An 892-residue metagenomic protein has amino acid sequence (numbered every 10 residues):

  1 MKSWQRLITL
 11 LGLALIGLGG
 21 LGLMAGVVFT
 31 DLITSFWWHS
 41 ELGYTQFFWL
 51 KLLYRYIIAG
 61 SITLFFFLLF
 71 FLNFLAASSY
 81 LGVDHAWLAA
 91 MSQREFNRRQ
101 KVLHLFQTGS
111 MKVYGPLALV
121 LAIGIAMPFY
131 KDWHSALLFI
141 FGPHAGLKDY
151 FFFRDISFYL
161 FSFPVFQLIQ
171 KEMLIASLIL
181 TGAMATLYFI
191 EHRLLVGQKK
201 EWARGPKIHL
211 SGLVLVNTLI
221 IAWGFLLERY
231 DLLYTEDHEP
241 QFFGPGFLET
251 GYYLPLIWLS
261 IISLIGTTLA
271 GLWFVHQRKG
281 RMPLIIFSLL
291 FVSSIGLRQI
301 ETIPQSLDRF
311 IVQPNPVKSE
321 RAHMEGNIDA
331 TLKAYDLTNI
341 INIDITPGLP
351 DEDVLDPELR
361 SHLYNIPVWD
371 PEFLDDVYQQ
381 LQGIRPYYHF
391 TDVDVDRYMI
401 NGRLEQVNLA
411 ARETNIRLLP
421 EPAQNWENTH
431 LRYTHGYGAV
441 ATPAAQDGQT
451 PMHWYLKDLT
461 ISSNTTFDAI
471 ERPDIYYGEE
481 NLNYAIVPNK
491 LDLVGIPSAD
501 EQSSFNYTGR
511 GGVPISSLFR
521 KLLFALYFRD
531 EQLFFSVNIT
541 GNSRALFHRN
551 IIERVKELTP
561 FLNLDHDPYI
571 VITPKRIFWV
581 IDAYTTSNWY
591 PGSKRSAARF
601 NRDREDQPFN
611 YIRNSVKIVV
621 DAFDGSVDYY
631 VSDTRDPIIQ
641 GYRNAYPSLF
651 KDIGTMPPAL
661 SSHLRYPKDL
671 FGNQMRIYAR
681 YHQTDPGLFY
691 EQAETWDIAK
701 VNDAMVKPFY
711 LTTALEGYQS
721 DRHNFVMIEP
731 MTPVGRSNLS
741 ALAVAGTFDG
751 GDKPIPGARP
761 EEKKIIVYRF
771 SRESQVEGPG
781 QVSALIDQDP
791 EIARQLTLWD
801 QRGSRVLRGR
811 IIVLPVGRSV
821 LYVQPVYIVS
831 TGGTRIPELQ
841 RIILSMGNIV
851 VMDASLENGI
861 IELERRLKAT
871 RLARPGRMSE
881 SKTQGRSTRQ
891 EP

Functional and structural regions predicted by a protein language model:
M1-A14: Membrane-helix interface segments in multi-pass membrane proteins
W4-R6, L18-P892: Soluble extracytoplasmic regions of secretory-pathway and membrane proteins
